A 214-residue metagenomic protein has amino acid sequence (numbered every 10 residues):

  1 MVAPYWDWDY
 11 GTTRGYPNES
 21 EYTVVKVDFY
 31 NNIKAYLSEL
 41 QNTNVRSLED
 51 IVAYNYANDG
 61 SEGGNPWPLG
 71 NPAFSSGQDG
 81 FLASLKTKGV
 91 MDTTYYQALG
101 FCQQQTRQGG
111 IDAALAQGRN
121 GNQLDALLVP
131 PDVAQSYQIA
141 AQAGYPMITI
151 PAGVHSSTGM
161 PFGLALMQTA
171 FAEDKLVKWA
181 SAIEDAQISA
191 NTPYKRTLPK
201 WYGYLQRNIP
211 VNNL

Functional and structural regions predicted by a protein language model:
M1-Y5, N44-D50, Q123-A126, V177 (+1 more regions): Acidic/polar loop patches that form or flank catalytic/metal-binding clefts of enzymes that bind anionic ligands
V2-N18, R119-N120, K200-N213: Surface-exposed intrinsically disordered loops and tails
G15-Y16, E21-Q108, P151, S157-G163: Short helix-loop capping/hinge segments that flank enzyme active sites or metal/cofactor-binding pockets
A35-T43, Y145-L214: Structural helix-boundary/capping segments
Q105-N122: Short, well-structured alpha-helical segments in soluble
N120-A126, A143-P146, F162: Loop/turn elements at helix/coil->beta-strand transitions in domains of secreted/extracellular proteins
V129-P131: Short His-Asn-centered micro-motif
Q138-A141: Hydrophobic/aromatic ligand-binding patch that stacks against planar heteroaromatic rings of cofactors or nucleotides
